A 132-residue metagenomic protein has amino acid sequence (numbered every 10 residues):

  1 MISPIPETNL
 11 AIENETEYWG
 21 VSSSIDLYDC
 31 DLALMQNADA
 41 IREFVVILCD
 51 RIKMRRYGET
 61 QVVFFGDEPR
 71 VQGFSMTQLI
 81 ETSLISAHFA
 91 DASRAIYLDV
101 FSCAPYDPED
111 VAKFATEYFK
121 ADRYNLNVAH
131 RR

Functional and structural regions predicted by a protein language model:
M1-R132: Polybasic/polar functional segments that serve as interface/processing modules
